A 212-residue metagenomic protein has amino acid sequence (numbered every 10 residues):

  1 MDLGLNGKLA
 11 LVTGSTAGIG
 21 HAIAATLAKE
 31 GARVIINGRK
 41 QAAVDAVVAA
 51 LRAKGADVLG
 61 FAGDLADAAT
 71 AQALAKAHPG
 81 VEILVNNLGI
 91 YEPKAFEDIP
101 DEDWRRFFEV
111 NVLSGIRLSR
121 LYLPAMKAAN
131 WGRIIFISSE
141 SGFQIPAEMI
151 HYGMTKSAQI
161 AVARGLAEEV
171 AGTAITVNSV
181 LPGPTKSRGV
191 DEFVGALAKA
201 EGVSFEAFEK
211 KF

Functional and structural regions predicted by a protein language model:
L9, T16-A17: Conserved glycine-rich cofactor-binding loop
Q41-A42, A62-A73, D101: The beta1-alpha1 cofactor-binding region of Rossmann-like NAD(H)/NADP(H)-dependent oxidoreductases
A95-F96, D103-F108: Substrate-binding pocket helix/loop in short-chain dehydrogenase/reductase
I99, I145-G153, G165, F193: Active-site loop-to-helix junction immediately N-terminal to the catalytic Tyr of the SDR YXXXK motif in Rossmann-fold
S119, T155, A163: Active-site helix of classical SDR
P124, E168-E169: Alpha-helical segment proximal to the catalytic Tyr-Lys
S139: Residue(s) in the substrate-gating loop at a strand-loop-helix junction that position the organic substrate next
